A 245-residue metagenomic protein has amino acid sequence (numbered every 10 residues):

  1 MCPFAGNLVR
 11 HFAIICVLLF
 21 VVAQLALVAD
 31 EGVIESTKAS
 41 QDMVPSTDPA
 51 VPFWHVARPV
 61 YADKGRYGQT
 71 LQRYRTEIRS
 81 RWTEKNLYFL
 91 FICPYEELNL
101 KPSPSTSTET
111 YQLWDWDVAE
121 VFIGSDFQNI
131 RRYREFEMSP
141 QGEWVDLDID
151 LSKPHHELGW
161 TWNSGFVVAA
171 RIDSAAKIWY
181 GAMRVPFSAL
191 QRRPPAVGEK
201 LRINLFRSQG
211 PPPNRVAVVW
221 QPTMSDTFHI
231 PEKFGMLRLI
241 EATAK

Functional and structural regions predicted by a protein language model:
C2-I15: Bacterial N-terminal signal peptides that target proteins for export
G6, A23, V28-A29: Intrinsically disordered low-complexity regions specifically enriched for long asparagine
F12-Q24: Bacterial N-terminal signal peptides
V28-K245: Structural preference for beta-rich elements and adjacent junctions enriched in aromatics
